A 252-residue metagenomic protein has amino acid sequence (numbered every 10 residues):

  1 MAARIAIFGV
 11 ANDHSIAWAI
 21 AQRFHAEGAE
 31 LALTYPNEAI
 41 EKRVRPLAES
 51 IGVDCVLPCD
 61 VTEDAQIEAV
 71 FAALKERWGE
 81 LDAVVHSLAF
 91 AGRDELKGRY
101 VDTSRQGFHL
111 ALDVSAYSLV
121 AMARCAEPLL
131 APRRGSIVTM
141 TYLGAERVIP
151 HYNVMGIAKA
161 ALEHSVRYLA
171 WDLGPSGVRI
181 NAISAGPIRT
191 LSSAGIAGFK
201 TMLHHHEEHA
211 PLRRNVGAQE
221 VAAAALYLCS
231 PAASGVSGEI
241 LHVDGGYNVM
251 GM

Functional and structural regions predicted by a protein language model:
M1-L33: Canonical Rossmann dinucleotide-binding motif of NAD(H)/NADP(H)-dependent dehydrogenases/reductases, specifically
G9-I16, A89-E127, A131-P175, P187-R189 (+1 more regions): Catalytic loop of short-chain dehydrogenase/reductase
R45-P46, N153-V154, P175, A185-A210 (+2 more regions): A glycine/serine/threonine-rich, flexible loop-to-helix segment that serves as the NAD(P) cofactor-binding "lid"
C59, E63-E68, A72-R77, H86-H109 (+2 more regions): Conserved mid-core segment of classical short-chain dehydrogenase/reductases
G174, R179, V236-G238: Short, small/polar-rich loop/turn modules that mediate ligand/substrate recognition or access, typified
R179-R189, C229, H242-D244: Conserved SDR Rossmann-fold cofactor-binding beta-strand/turn motif
A210-V221, A232: A conserved structural motif in NAD(P)-dependent oxidoreductases
L226, S237-M252: Short C-terminal tail/terminal secondary-structure segment of NAD(P)H-dependent dehydrogenase/reductase domains
